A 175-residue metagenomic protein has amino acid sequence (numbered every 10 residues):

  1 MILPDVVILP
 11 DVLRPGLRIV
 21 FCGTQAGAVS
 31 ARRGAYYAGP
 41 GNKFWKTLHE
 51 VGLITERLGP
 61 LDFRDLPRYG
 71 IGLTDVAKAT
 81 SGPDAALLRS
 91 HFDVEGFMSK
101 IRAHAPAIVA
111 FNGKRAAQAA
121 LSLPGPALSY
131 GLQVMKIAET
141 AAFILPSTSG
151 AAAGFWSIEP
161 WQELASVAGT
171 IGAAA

Functional and structural regions predicted by a protein language model:
M1-P4, I8-R18, G39-P40, T47 (+2 more regions): C-terminal capping/extension of enzyme domains
I8-R14, R57-L66, K100: Short amphipathic alpha-helices and their capping/turn segments at secondary-structure boundaries
R18-I19, I108: Structural motif
F21-T24: N-terminal nucleotide-binding beta1-loop-alpha1 segment
A26, L73, S147: Conserved proline-anchored active-site loop of SAM-dependent methyltransferases that bridges a beta-strand
A28-A31, P83, A117-A120, A151-G154: Short catalytic/ligand-binding loop motif for oxyanion handling, primarily in non-cytosolic enzymes, centered on
V29-S90: Short, surface-exposed acidic-centric catalytic microdomains
R68-A120, G125: Internal catalytic-core helix/loop-beta-alpha segment that presents or stabilizes conserved functional determinants
